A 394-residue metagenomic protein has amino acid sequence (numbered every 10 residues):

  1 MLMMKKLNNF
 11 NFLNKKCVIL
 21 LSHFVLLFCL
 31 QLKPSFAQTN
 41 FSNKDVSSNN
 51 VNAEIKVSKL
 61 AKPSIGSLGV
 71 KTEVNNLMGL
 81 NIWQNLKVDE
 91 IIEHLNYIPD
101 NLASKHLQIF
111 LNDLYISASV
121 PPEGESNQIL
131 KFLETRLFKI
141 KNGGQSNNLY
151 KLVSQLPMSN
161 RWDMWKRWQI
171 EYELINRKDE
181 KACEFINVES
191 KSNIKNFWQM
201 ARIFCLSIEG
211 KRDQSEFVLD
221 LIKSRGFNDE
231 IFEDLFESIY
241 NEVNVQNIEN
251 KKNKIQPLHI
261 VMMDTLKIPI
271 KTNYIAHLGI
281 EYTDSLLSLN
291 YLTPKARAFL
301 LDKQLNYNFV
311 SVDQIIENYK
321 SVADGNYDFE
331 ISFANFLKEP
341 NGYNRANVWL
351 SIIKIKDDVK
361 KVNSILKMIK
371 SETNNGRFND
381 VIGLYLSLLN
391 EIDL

Functional and structural regions predicted by a protein language model:
M1-K15: N-terminal secretory signal peptides that target proteins for export/translocation
F12-A37: Classical Sec-dependent N-terminal signal peptides that target proteins to the secretory pathway
Q38-E93: Extreme N-terminal leader/anchor segments
T72-N193: Post-signal peptide N-terminal segment of secreted/secretory-pathway proteins
L77-Q84, Y115-E125, V153-R161, I186-K195 (+6 more regions): Solenoid-like repeat scaffolds
E125-L133, M158-R167, S192-M200, F227-D234 (+6 more regions): Generic helix N-cap/helix-start motif at coil->alpha-helix transitions
R136-L137, I170, I203, I369 (+1 more regions): Conserved small-residue packing positions in alpha-helical repeats and bundles
C183-I275, I280: Extended amphipathic alpha-helical segments with heptad-repeat/coiled-coil character used for oligomerization, fusion
